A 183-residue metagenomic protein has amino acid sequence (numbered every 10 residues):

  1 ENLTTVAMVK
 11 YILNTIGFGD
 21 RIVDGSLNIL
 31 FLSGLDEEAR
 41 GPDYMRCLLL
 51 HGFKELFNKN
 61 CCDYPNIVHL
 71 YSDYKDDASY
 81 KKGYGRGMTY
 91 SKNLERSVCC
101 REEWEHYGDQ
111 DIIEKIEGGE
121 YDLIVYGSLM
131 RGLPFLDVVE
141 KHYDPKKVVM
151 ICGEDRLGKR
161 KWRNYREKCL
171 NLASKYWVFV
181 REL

Functional and structural regions predicted by a protein language model:
E1-V23: A charged, aromatic-enriched C-terminal amphipathic alpha-helix characteristic of glycosyltransferases across folds
G25-N28: Nucleotide donor/acceptor-binding cores
F31-G34, A39-E182: Extended catalytic core of nucleotide-activated donor transferases of GT-like folds
